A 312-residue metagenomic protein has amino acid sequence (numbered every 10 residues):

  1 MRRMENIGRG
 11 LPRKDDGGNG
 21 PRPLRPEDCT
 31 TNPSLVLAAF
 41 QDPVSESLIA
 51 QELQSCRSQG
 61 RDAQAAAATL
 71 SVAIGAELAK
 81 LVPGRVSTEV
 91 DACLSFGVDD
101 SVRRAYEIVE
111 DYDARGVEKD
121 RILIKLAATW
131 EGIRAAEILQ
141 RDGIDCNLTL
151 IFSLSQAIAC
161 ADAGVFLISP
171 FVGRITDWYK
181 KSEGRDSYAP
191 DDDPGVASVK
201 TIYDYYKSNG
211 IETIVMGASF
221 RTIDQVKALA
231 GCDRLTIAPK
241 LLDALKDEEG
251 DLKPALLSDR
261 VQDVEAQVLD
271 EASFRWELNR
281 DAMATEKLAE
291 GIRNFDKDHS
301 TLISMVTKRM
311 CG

Functional and structural regions predicted by a protein language model:
M1-E5, V109, D113, I133-R141 (+1 more regions): Surface-exposed amphipathic alpha-helices with a cationic face
M1-R2, R9-D15, E27-T31, A65 (+6 more regions): Hydrophobic faces of well-ordered beta-strands that scaffold small-molecule active sites in alpha/beta enzyme cores
N32, T88, I124, L139 (+3 more regions): Conserved, mostly hydrophobic/aromatic
L35-A38, D42-W130: Active-site beta->alpha loop and helix N-cap motifs at the rims of alpha/beta catalytic domains
A68-A76, V102-V109, I133-A136, A157 (+3 more regions): Generic structural signal for well-ordered alpha-helices, preferentially at hydrophobic/aromatic core positions
E110, A114, E118, G143-L154: Acidic, His- and aromatic-enriched active-site or binding-groove loops in soluble protein domains that engage sugars
N147, F152-R260: Catalytic alpha/beta core domains of metabolic enzymes, predominantly
L256-L257, V261-G312: C-terminal extensions of enzymes
